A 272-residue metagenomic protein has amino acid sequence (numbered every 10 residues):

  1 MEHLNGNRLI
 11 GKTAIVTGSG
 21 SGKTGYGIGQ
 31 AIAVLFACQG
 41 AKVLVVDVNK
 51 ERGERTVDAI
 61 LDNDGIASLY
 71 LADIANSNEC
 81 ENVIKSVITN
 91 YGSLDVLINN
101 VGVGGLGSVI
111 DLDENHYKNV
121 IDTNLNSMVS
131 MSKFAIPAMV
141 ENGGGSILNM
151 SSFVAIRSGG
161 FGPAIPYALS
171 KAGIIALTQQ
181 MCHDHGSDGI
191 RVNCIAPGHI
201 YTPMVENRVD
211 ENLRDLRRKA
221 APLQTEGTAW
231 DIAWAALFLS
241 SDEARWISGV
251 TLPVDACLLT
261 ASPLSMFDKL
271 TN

Functional and structural regions predicted by a protein language model:
E2-N5, S248-N272: Short C-terminal tail/terminal secondary-structure segment of NAD(P)H-dependent dehydrogenase/reductase domains
N7-L44: Canonical Rossmann dinucleotide-binding motif of NAD(H)/NADP(H)-dependent dehydrogenases/reductases, specifically
S108-V109, D113-I121, V205, R217: Substrate-binding pocket helix/loop in short-chain dehydrogenase/reductase
S132, S170, T178: Active-site helix of classical SDR
P137, Q179, H183-S187, R245: Alpha-helical segment proximal to the catalytic Tyr-Lys
S152: Residue(s) in the substrate-gating loop at a strand-loop-helix junction that position the organic substrate next
I175, C194, D215-E243, I247 (+1 more regions): C-terminal helical subdomain
